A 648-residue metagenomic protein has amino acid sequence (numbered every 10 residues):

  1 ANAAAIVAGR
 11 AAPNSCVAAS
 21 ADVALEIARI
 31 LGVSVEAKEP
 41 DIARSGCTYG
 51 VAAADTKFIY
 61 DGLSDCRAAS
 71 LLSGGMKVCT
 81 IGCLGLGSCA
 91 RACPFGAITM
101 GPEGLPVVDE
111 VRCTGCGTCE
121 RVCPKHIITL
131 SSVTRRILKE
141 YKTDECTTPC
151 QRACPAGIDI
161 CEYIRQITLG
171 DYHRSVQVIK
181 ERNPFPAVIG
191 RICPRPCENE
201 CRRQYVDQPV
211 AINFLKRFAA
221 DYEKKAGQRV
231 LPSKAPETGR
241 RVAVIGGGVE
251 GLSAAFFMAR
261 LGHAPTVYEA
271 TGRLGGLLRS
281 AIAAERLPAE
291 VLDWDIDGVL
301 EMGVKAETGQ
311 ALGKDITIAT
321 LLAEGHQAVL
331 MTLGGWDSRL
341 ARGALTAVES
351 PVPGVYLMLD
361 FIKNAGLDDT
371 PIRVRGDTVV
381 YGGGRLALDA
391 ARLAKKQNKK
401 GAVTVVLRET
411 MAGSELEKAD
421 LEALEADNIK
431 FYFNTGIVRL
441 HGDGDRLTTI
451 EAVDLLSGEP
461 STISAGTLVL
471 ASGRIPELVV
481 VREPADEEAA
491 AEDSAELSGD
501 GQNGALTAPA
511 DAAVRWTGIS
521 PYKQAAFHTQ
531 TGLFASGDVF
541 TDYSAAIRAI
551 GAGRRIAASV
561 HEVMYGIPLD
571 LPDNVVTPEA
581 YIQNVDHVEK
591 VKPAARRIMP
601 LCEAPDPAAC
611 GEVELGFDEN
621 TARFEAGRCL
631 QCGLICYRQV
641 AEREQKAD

Functional and structural regions predicted by a protein language model:
A1-D65, G115, E120, I127-T129: Signature of N-terminal electron-transfer/Fe-S-associated modules in redox systems
N2-I6, K57-D61, D65-R67, L71 (+10 more regions): Iron-sulfur cluster-binding cysteine motifs and their immediate structural context in ferredoxin-like electron-transfer
A4-A11, V35-A43, G74-K77, E140-P149 (+2 more regions): Immediate flanking context of iron-sulfur cluster ligation sites
P40-T48, L138-Y141, C150, Y163 (+9 more regions): FAD-binding core/adjacent interface of flavoenzyme oxidoreductases
S88, C113-T114, T118, P184 (+4 more regions): Residue-level detector of alpha-helix initiation sites
E140-D144, P149, A423-D427, I437-V438 (+4 more regions): Mid-to-C-terminal Rossmann-like scaffold of FAD/NAD(P)H-dependent oxidoreductases
A243-Y268, E307-I318, D337-R339, M358-K418 (+4 more regions): Rossmann-like dinucleotide/flavin-binding elements
A264-V267, T271-M302, A306, A391-R439 (+1 more regions): Rossmann-like dinucleotide-binding cores of NAD(P)H-dependent redox enzymes
